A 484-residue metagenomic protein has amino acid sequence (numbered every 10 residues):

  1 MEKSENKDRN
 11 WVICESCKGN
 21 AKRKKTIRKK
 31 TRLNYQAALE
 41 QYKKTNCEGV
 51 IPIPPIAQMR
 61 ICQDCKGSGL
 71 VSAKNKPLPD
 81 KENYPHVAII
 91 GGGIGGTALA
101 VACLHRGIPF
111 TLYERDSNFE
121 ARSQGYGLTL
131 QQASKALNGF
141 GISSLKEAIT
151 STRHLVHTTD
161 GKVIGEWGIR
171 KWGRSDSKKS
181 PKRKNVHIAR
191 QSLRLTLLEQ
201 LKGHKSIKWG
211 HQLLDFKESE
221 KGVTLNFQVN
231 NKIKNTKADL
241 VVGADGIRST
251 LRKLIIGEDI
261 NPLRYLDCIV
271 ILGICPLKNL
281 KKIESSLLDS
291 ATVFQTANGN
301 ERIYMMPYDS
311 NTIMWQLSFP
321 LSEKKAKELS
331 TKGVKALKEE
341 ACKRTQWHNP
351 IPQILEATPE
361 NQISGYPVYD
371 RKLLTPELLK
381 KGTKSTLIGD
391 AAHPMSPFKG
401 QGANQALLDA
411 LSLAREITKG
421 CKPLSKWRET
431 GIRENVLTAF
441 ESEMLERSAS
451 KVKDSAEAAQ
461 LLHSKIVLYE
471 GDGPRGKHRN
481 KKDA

Functional and structural regions predicted by a protein language model:
E2-W11, E15, K22-K66, L70-E82 (+6 more regions): C-terminal helical "tail/cap" subdomain of flavin- and related membrane-associated enzymes
L39-Y42, D116-Q200, L462: Active-site-adjacent segment of FAD-dependent monooxygenases/related oxidoreductases
Y84, G107, S151-T152, H204-K205 (+2 more regions): Short, well-ordered alpha-helix to beta-strand connector turns
Y84-H86, G210: Phosphate-coordination loops involved in phosphoryl transfer and adenosine-cofactor binding
A88-P109, Y113, V242-G243, I271 (+2 more regions): Conserved mid-domain beta->alpha element of the FAD-binding
G95, L99, N118, R248: Conserved Rossmann-like nucleotide-cofactor binding loop
R122-Y126, K327-K332, F398-G402: Short, solvent-exposed loop/turn segments at secondary-structure boundaries
V163, R183-K184, I188, R194-E360: Conserved FAD-binding catalytic core of PHBH/FMO-like flavoproteins
